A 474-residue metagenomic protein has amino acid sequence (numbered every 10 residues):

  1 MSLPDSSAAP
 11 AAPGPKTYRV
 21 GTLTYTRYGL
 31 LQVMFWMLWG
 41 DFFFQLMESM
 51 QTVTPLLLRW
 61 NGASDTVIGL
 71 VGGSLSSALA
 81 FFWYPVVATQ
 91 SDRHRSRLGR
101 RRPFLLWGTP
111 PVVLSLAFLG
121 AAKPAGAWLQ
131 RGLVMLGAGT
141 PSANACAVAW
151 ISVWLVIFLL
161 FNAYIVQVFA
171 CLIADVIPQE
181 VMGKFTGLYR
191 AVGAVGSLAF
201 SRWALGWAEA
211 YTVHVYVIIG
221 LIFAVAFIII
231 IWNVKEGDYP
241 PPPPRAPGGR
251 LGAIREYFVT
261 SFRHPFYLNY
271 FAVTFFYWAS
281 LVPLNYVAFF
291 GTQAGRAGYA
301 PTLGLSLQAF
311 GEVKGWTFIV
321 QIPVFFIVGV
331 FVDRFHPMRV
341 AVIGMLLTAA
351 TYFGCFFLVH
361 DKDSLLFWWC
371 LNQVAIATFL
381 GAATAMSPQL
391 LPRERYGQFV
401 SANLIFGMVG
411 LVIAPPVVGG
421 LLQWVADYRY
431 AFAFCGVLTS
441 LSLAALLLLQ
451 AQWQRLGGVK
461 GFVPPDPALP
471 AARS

Functional and structural regions predicted by a protein language model:
D5-Y28, P240-Y270, P464-S474: Juxtamembrane intracellular "pre-TM" segments in multi-pass secondary transporters
P13-S77, L268-V273, Y277-A300: Helix-loop boundary and gating motifs at the non-cytosolic
F82-L98, A208, V324-P337, L422-Q423: Helix-to-loop junctions at the C-terminal end of transmembrane segments in multipass secondary transporters
R93-T109, R334-M345: Cytoplasmic membrane-interface "Motif A"-like loop-to-helix N-cap segments of 12-TM Major Facilitator Superfamily
R100-R102, P141-N144, G206-L221, G420-T439: A membrane-interface helix-boundary motif in multi-pass transporters
L106-A143, L347-H360: C-terminal ends and interior cores of transmembrane alpha-helices in multi-pass membrane transporters/permeases
Y164-I177, T378-L391: Intracellular juxtamembrane helix-capping segments at the cytosolic ends of symmetry-related transmembrane helices
M338-L380: C-terminal transmembrane helical hairpin of 12-TM major facilitator-type secondary transporters
